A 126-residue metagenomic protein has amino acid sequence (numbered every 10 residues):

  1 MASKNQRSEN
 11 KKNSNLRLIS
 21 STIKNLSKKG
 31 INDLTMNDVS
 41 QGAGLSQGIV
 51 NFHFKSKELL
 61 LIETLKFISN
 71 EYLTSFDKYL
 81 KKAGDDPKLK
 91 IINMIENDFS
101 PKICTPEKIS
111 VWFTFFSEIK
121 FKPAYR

Functional and structural regions predicted by a protein language model:
M1-N13: N-terminal intrinsically disordered/low-complexity leader segments
N15, I19, E58-L61, S69 (+2 more regions): Alpha-helical structural signal
R17, S21-K28, S75-Y79, V111 (+1 more regions): Solvent-exposed, amphipathic alpha-helical segments
R17, S21-L59, E63: Helix-turn-helix
M36, K66-L73: Short, basic, alpha-helical segments at the C-terminal edge of helix-turn-helix-like DNA-binding modules
E63, K78-K108: Hydrophobic alpha-helical connector segments
K90, I103-A124: Amphipathic alpha-helical segments used for helix-helix packing
